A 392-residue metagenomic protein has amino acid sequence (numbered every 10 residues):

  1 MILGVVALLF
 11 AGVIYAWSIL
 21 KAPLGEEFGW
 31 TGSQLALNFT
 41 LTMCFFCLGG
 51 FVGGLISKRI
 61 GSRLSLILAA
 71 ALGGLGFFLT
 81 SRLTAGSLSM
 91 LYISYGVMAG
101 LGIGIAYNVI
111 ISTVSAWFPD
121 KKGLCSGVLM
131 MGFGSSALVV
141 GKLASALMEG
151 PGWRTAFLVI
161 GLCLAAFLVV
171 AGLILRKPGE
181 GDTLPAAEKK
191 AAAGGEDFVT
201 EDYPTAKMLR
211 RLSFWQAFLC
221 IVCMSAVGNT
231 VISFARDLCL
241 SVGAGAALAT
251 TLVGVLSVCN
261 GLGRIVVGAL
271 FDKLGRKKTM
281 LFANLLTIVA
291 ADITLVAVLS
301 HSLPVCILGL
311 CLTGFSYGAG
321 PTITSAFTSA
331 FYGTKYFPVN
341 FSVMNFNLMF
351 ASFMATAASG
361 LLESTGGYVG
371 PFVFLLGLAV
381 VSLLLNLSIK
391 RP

Functional and structural regions predicted by a protein language model:
W17-K21, A206-V267, A355, S359: Extracytoplasmic gate region of multi-pass secondary transporters
L24, G104-F118, C125-S126, A319-Y332: Intracellular juxtamembrane helix-capping segments at the cytosolic ends of symmetry-related transmembrane helices
L24-G25, I56-S57, K142-P151, A156 (+3 more regions): Interfacial helix-cap and linker-helix signal at transmembrane-aqueous boundaries of multi-pass secondary transporters
A71-A85, L286-L299: C-terminal ends and interior cores of transmembrane alpha-helices in multi-pass membrane transporters/permeases
L88-I105, V305-A319: Hydrophobic core of transmembrane alpha-helices in multi-pass small-molecule transporters, especially MFS/SLC-type
F133-E180: Helix-loop-helix hairpin linking two adjacent transmembrane segments in secondary transporters
A137, F331-T365: A late C-terminal transmembrane helix in Major Facilitator Superfamily
L248, G254-V267, F271-F327: C-terminal transmembrane helical hairpin of 12-TM major facilitator-type secondary transporters
